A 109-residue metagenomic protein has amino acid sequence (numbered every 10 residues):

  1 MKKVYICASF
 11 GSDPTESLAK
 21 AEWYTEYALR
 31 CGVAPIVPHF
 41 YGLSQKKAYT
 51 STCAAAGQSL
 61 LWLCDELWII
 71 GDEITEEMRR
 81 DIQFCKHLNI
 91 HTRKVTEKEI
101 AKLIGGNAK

Functional and structural regions predicted by a protein language model:
M1-K109: Catalytic phosphate/metal-binding cores of nucleic-acid and nucleotide-processing enzymes, i.e., regions that mediate
